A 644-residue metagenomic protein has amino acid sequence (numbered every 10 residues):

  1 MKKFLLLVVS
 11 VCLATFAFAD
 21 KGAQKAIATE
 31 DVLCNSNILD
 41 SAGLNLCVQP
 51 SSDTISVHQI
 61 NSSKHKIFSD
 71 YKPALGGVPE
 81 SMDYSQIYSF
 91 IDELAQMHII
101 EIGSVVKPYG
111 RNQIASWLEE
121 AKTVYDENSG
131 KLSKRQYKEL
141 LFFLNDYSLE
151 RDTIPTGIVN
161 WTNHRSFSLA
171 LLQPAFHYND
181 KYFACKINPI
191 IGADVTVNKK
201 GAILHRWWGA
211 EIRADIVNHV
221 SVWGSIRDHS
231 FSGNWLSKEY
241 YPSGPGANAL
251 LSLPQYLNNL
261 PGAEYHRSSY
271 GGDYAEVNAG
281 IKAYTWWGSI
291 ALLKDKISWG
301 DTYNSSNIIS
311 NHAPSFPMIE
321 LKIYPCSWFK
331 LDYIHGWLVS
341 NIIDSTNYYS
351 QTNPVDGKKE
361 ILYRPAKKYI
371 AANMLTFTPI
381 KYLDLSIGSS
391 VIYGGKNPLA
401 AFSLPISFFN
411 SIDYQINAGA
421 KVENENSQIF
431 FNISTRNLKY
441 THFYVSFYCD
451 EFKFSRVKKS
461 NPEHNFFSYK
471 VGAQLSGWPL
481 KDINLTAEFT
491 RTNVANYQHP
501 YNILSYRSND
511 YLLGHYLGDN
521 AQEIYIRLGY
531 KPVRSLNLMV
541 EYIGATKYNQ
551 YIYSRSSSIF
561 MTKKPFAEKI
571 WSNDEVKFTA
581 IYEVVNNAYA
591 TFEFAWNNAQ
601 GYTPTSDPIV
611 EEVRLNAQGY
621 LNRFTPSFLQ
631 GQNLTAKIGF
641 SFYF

Functional and structural regions predicted by a protein language model:
M1-Q24, F644: Bacterial Sec-dependent N-terminal signal peptides
K21, Y274, T378-F644: Exposed, low-structure sequence patches enriched in small/polar residues
K21-L44: N-terminal propeptides/low-complexity segments immediately following signal peptides in secreted or periplasmic proteins
N37, A42-L46, P50-S52, S56-S62 (+1 more regions): Generic N-terminal amphipathic/basic segments
H58-Q86: Acidic, Ser/Thr/Pro/Gly-enriched interdomain connector segments
Y71-A74, I87-V105: Extracellular-facing binding/remodeling surfaces
V78, M97-V105, Y109-N112, S116-D384 (+6 more regions): Outer-membrane beta-barrel channel domains
